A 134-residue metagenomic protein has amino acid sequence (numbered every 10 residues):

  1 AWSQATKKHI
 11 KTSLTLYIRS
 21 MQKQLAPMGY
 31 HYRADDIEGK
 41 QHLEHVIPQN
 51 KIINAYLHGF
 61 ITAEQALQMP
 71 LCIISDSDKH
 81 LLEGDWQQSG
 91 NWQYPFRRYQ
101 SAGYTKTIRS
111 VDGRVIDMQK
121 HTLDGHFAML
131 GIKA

Functional and structural regions predicted by a protein language model:
A1-E38, G84-A134: Nuclease and nuclease-like effector domains acting on nucleic acids or nucleotide cofactors
D35-L67: Histidine-centered nuclease catalytic patch
H42, C72-D76, I108: A structural signal for short, well-ordered beta-strand segments and their strand-loop junctions that often border
I52-G59, L82-W86, S110: Generic local-structure boundary detector
Q65-W92: Short Cys/His-centered divalent metal-binding micro-motifs
